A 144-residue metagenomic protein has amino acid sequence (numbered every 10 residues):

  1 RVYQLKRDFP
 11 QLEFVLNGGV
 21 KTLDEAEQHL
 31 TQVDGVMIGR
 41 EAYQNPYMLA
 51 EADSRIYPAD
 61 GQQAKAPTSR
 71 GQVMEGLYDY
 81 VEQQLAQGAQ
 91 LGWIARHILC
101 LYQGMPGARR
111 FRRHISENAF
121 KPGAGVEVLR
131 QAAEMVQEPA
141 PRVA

Functional and structural regions predicted by a protein language model:
R1-L16, V20-A144: Alpha/beta catalytic cores of nucleotide-metabolism and tRNA/nucleoside-modifying enzymes
